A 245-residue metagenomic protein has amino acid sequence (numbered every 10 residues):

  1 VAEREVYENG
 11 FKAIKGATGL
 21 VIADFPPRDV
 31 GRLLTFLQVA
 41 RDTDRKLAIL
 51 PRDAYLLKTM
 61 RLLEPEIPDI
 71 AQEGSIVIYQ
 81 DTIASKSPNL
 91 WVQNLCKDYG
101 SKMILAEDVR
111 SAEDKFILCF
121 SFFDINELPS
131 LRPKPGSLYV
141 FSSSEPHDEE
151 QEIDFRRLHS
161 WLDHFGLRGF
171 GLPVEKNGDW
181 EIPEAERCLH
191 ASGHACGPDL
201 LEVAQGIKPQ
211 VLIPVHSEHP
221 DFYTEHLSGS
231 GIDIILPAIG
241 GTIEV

Functional and structural regions predicted by a protein language model:
V1-V245: Acidic/His-rich, metal-assisted hydrolase cores and their charged scaffolds
